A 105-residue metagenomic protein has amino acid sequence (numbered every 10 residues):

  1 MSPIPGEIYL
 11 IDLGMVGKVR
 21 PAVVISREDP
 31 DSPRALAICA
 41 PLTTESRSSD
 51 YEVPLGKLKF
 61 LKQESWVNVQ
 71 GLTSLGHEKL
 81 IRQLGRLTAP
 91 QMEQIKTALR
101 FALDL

Functional and structural regions predicted by a protein language model:
M1-L105: Conserved functional hotspots at enzyme active or ligand-binding sites that engage polyanionic ligands
